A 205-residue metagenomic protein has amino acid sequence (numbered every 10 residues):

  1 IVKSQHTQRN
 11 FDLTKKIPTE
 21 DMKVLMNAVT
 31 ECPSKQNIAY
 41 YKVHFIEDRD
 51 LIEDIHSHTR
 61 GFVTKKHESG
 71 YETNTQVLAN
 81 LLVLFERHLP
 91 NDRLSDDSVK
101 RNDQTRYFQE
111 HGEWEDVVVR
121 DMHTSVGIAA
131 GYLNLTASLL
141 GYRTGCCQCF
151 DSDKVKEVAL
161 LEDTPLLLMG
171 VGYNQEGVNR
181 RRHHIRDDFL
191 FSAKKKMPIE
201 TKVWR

Functional and structural regions predicted by a protein language model:
I1-R205: Acidic, surface-exposed loops and disordered segments
